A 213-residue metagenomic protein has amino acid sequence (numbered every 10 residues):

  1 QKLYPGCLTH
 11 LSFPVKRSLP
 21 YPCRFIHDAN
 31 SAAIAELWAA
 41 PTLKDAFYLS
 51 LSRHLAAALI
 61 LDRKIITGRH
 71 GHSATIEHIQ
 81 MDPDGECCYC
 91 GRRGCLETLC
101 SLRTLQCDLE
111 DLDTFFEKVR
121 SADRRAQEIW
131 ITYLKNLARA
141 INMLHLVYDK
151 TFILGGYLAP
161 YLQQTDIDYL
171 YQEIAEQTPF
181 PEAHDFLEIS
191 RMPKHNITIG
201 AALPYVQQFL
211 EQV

Functional and structural regions predicted by a protein language model:
Q1-D45, Q163-E176: Glycine-rich phosphate-binding loop and adjoining helix at the ATP-binding site of ATP-dependent phosphoryl-transfer
Y21, A40, C87, R92 (+1 more regions): ATP-binding/phosphotransfer module of carbohydrate and carboxylate kinases, centering on a glycine-rich
A29-S31, D82, P193: Short, solvent-exposed coil/turn elements at secondary-structure transition points
S31-A33, A56-A57, I66, A159-L162 (+1 more regions): Short, active-site-adjacent cap segments at secondary-structure transitions
K44-L99: Glycine-rich phosphate-binding loop of actin/hexokinase-like ATP-binding domains
